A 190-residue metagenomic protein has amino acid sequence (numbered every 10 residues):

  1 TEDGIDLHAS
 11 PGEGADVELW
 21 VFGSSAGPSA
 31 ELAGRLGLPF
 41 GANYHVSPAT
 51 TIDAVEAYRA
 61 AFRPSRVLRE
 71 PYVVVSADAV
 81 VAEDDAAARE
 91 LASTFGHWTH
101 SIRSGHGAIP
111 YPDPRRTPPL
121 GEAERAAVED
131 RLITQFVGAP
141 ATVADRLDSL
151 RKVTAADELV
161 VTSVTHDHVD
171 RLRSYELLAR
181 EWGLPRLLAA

Functional and structural regions predicted by a protein language model:
T1-A9, A49-A156, G183-A189: An alpha-helical appendage that flanks or caps ligand/catalytic pockets
T1-L38, I52-D53: Internal, glycine-rich beta/alpha segment that forms the wall or movable "lid" of small-molecule/cofactor binding
A15-E18, I133-T134, T165: Short, contiguous strand/loop micro-motifs
V17-F22, L38-N43, P71-D78, D157-V161: Hydrophobic faces of well-ordered beta-strands that scaffold small-molecule active sites in alpha/beta enzyme cores
S25, V46, A79-V81, T165: Active-site-proximal loop/turn and secondary-structure-junction residues that shape catalytic pockets, frequently
G27, E31, R35, I52 (+5 more regions): Amphipathic, non-transmembrane alpha-helical secondary structure
S47, L132, A139, D167 (+1 more regions): Residue-level preference for long, well-ordered alpha-helices that form the structural scaffold of enzyme catalytic
R151-A190: Generic C-terminus detector
